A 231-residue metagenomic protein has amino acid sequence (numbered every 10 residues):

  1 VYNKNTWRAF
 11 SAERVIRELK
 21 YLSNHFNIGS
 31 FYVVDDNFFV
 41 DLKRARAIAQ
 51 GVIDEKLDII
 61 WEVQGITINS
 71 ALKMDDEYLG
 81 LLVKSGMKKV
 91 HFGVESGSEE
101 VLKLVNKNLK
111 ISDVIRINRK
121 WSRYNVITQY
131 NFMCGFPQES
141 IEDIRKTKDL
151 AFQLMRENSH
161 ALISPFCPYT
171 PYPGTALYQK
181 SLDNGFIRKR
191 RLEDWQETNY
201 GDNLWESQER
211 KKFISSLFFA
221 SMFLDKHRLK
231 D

Functional and structural regions predicted by a protein language model:
V1-N131, F136, D149: Radical SAM [4Fe-4S] cluster-binding motif and immediate context
F39-K43, E139, T170-G174: Substrate-binding strand-loop-helix patch in Rossmann-like NAD(P)-dependent oxidoreductase/epimerase domains
E142-D231: C-terminal accessory regions of radical SAM enzymes
